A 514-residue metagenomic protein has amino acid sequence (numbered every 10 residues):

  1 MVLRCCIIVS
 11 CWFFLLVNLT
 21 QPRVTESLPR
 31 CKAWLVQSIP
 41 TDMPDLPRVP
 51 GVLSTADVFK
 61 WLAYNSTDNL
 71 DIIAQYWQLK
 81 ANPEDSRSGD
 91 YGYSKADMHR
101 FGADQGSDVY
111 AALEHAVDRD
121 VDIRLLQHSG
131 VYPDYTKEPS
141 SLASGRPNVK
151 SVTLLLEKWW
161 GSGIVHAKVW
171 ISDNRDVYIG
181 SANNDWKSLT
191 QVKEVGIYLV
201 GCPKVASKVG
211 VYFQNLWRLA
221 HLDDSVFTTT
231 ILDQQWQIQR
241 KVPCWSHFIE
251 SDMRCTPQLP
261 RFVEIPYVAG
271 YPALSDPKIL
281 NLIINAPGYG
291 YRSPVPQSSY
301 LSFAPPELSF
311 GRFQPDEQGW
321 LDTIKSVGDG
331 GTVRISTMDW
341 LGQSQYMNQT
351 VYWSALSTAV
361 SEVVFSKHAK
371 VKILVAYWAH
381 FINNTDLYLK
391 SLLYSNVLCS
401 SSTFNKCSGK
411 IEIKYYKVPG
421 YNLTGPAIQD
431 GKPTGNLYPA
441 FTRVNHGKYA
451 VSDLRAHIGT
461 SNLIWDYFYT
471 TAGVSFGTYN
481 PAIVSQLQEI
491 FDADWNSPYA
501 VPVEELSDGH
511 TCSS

Functional and structural regions predicted by a protein language model:
M1-R4, S513-S514: A positional/structural detector of protein chain ends, strongest at the extreme C-terminus and weakly at the extreme
R4-P22: Cleavable N-terminal signal peptides of Sec/SRP-targeted secreted and luminal proteins
V17-S514: Charged, low-complexity intrinsically disordered terminal segments
